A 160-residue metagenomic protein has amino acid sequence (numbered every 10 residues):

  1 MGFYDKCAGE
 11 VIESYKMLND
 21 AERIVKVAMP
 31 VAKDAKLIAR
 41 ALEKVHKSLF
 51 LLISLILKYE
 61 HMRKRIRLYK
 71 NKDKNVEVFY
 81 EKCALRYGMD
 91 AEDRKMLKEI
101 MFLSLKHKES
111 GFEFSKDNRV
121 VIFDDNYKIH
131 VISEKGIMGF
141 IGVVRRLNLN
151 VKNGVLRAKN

Functional and structural regions predicted by a protein language model:
M1-I38: Charged alpha-helical initiation segments
C7, S14, I38-A41, L97 (+2 more regions): Hydrophobic packing residues in well-ordered alpha-helices of helical domains and bundles
E13-I24, K44, L51, V143 (+1 more regions): Amphipathic, well-ordered alpha-helical segments in soluble domains
R23, M29-R63: N-terminal interaction modules that seed assembly of large macromolecular complexes
M62-L149: Long, charged low-complexity segments
V155-N160: Short acidic DE-rich linear segments
